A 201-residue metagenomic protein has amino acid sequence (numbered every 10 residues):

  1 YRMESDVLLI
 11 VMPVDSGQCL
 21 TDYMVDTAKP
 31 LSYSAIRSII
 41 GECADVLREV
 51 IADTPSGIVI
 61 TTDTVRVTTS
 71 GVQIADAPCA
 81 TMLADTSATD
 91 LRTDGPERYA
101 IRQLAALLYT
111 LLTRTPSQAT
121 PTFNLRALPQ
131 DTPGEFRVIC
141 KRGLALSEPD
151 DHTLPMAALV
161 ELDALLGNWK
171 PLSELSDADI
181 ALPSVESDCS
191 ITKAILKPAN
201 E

Functional and structural regions predicted by a protein language model:
Y1-L8: Short beta-strand micro-motifs within the conserved protein kinase catalytic domain, predominantly in the N-lobe
I10-C19: Short pocket-lining segment of the protein kinase catalytic domain that shapes the ATP-binding cleft
L20-L31: AlphaC helix of the protein kinase catalytic domain
I39-I40: Activation segment signature within eukaryotic-like protein kinase domains
A44-I58: Protein kinase catalytic-loop region centered on the HRD/HxD motif
T62-P78: Conserved protein kinase catalytic/activation segment
T86-S176: C-terminal lobe helix-coil module of Hanks-type protein kinase domains
P171-E201: Regulatory extensions appended to serine/threonine kinase catalytic cores
